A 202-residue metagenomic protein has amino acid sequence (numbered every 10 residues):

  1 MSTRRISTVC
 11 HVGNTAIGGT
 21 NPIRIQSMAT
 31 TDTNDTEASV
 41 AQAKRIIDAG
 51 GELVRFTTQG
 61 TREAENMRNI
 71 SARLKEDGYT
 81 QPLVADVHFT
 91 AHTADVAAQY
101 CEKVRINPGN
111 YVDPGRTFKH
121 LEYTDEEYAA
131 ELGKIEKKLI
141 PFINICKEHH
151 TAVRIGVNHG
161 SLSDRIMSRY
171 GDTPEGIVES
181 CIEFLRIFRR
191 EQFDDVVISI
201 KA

Functional and structural regions predicted by a protein language model:
M1-M28, I143, K147-H149: N-terminal amphipathic alpha-helix/helix-capping segment at the start of soluble metabolic enzymes
G13, T36-I46, A94, F142-H150 (+1 more regions): Structured alpha-helical segments in the cores of large, soluble enzyme domains
G19-A38, T57-Q59, Q81-T90, R165-V178: Active-site mouth loops of central-metabolism enzymes
I23-A29, E52-F56, Q81-V87, V104-I106 (+2 more regions): Hydrophobic faces of well-ordered beta-strands that scaffold small-molecule active sites in alpha/beta enzyme cores
T30, A49-L74, P108-A130, V196-K201: Glycine-rich, proline-tolerant flexible connector loops at the mouths of alpha/beta enzymes
T61-A85, G133-H150, E179, E183: Alpha-helix-loop-beta-strand connector modules within alpha/beta enzyme cores
K75, A98-V104: Glycine-enriched alpha-helix->loop->beta-strand junction motifs that scaffold or abut catalytic
E102-K138, R165-G176: Glycine-rich tight-turn/loop motif centered on a GG-T
